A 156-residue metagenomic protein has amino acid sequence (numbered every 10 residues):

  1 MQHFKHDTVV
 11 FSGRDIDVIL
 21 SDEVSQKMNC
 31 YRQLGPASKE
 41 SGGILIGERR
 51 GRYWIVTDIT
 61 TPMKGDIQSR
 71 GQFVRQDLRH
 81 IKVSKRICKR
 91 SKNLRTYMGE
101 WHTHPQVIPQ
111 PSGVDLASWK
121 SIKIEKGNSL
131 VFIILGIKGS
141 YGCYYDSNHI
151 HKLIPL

Functional and structural regions predicted by a protein language model:
M1-Y97, Q106-L156: Conserved beta-strand-loop surface patch within small alpha/beta domains used for substrate/adaptor or ligand engagement
H102-H104: Histidine-centered divalent metal-coordination motifs
